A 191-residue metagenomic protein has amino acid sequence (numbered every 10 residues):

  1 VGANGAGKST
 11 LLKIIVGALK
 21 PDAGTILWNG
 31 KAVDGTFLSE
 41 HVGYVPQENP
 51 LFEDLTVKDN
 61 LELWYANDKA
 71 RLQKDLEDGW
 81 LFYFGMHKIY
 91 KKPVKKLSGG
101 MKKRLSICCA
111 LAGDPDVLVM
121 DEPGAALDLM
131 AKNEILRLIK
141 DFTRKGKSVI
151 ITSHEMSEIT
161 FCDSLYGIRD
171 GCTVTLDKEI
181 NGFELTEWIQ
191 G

Functional and structural regions predicted by a protein language model:
V16: Helix-to-loop junction immediately C-terminal to a conserved catalytic motif
G24-L38: Conserved ABC transporter NBD signature motif
E62, K74-I89: Conserved ABC ATPase "signature" region
L118-D121: Catalytic Walker B motif of ABC-type/P-loop ATPase nucleotide-binding domains
L129-A131: Helix N-cap at the start of a conserved alpha-helix in ABC-type nucleotide-binding domains
T152-H154: H-loop/switch region of ABC-family ATPase nucleotide-binding domains
C172-G191: Conserved beta-strand-loop-alpha-helix hinge in the C-terminal portion of ABC ATPase nucleotide-binding domains
